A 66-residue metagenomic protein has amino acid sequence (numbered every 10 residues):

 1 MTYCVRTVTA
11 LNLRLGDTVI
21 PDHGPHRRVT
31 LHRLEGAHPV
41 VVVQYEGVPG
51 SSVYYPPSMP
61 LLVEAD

Functional and structural regions predicted by a protein language model:
M1-R14: Mixed-charge, Lys/Arg-rich low-complexity intrinsically disordered regions
T2-Y3, V48-D66: Intrinsically disordered, low-complexity, charged/polar segments
T9-L11, V29-H32, M59-P60: Intrinsic-disorder/low-complexity peptide segments enriched for small residues
P25-P56: Basic/aromatic-rich interaction segments and small domains that mediate binding to polyanionic partners
